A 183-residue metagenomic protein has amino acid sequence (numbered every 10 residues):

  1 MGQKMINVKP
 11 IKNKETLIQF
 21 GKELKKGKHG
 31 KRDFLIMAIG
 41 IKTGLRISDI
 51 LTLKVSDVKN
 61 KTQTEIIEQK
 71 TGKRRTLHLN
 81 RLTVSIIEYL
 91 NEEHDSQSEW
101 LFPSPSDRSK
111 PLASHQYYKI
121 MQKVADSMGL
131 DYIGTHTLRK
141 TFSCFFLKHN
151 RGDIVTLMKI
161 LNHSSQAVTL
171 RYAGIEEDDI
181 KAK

Functional and structural regions predicted by a protein language model:
M1-I18, G72-R81, S96-S98: DNA breakage-rejoining catalytic core of tyrosine-based enzymes
K14-T43: Basic, Lys/Arg- and aromatic-enriched nucleic-acid-binding interface segment
T16, T52-T83: Conserved tyrosine-mediated DNA breakage-rejoining catalytic core shared by Y-recombinases
D33-R46, Q63, C144-K148: Short pre-functional
D49-I50, I133, S143, R151-N162 (+1 more regions): Active-site-proximal segment of tyrosine recombinases
E68-G72, L161-K183: Catalytic-site neighborhood detector that most strongly recognizes the C-terminal catalytic loop/helix of tyrosine
Q69-D107: Basic, alpha-helical nucleic-acid-contacting "clamp/cap" segments
D107-L130, T137: Internal catalytic-core helix/loop-beta-alpha segment that presents or stabilizes conserved functional determinants
